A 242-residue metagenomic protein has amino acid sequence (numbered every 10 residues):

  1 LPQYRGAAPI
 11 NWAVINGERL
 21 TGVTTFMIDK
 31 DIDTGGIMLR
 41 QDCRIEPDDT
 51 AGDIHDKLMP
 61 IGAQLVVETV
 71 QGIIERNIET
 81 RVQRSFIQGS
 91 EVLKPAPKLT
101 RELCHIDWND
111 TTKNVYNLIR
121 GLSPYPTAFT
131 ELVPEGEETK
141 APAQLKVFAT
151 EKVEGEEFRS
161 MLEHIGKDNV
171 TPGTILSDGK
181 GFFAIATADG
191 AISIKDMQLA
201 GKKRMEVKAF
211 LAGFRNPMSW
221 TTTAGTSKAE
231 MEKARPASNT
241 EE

Functional and structural regions predicted by a protein language model:
L1-P95: Donor/substrate-binding cores of folate-linked one-carbon enzymes
Q88-E242: Internal anion-binding site segments
